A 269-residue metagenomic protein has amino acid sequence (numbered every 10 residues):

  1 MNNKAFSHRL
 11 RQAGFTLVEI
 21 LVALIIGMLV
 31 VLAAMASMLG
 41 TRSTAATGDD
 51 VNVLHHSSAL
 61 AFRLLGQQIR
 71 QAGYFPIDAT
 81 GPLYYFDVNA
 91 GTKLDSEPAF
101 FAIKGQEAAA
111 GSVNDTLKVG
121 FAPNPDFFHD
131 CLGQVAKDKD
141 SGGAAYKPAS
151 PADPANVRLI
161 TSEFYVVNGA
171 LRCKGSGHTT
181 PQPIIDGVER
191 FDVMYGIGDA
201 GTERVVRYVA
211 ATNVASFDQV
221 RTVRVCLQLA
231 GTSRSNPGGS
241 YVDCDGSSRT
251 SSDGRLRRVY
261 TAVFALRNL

Functional and structural regions predicted by a protein language model:
N2-F6, A13-A72: Aliphatic-rich helix starts adjacent to a transmembrane/signal segment
R11, I20, S216-Q219: Exposed loop/turn and edge beta-strand positions of beta-sandwich/beta-sheet ligand-binding modules
F15-V18, D115-L117, S162, G169 (+2 more regions): Residue-level detector of short, conserved catalytic/binding motifs and their immediate flanks
I20-V22, Y74-P76, G143-S150, T179-I185: Short low-complexity stretches enriched in small and charged residues
G40-D50, V157-H178, V242-S247: Short, compositionally biased strand/turn segments that nucleate or flank brief secondary-structure elements
V53-L60, R70-A72, P76-A79, N89-D95 (+3 more regions): Short linear sequence signals and composition-biased patches located at protein termini or domain-edge surfaces
G81-V167, R172-K174: C-terminal globular interaction/adhesion domains in large, modular proteins
